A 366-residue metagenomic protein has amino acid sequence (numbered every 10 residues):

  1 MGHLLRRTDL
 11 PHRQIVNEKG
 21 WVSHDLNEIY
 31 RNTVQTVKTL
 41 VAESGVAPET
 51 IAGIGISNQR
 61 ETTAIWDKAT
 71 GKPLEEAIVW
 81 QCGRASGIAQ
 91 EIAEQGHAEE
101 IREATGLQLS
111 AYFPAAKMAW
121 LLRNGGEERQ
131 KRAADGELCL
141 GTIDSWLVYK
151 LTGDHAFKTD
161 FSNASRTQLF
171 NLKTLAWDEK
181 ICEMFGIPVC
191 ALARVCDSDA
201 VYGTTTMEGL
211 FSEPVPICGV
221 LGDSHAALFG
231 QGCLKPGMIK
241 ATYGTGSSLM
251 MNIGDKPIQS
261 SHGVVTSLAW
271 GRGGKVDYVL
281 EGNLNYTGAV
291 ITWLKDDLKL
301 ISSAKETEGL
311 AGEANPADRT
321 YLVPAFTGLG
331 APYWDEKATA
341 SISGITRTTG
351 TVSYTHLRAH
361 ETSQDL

Functional and structural regions predicted by a protein language model:
M1-E75, E103, F211-G219, T349: N-terminal glycine/serine-rich phosphate-binding loop of ATP-dependent small-molecule kinases, especially carbohydrate
G2, W66-E76, L234, G254-G263: A glycine- and small-aliphatic-rich helix-loop capping segment at beta-alpha/alpha-beta transitions that lines
L10-R13, W80, V264: A generic structural motif
I15, I78-A85, G246-S247: Short, acidic/turn-prone active-site loops that include or flank metal/cofactor- and phosphate-binding residues
D25, C82, D223: Short, conserved phosphate/pyrophosphate- and ester-handling motifs at nucleotide-, phospho-/glycolipid
E43-W80, Q108-P114, V148-N171, C196 (+1 more regions): Short beta-strand-loop/turn "lid" adjacent to the catalytic site in phosphate-handling enzymes
S86, I92-L107, Y112, A116-F157 (+3 more regions): Active-site core segments that coordinate phosphate-bearing ligands/cofactors across diverse enzyme families
E179-A200: A conserved helix-loop-beta module that forms one wall/lid of the active-site cleft in ATP-utilizing catalytic domains
